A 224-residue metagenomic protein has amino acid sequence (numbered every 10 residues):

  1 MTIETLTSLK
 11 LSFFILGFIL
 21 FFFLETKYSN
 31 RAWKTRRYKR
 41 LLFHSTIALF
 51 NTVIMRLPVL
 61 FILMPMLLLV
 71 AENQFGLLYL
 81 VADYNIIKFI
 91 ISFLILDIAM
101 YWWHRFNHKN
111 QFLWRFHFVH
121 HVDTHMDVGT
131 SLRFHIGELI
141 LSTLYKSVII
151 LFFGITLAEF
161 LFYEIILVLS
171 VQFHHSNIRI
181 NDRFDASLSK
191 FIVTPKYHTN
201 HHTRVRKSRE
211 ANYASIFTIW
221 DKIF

Functional and structural regions predicted by a protein language model:
M1-L16: Hydrophobic transmembrane alpha-helical segments in integral membrane proteins
T2-I3, I19-F21, M55, V59: Terminal transmembrane helix and immediately flanking juxtamembrane interfaces of multi-pass membrane proteins
I3-T7, K34-K39, L78-N85, V119-H120: Helix-boundary and loop/linker segments of multi-pass membrane transporters
F13, G17-L20, A32-K34, M100 (+1 more regions): Early transmembrane hairpin module of multi-pass membrane proteins
F13-F23, L63-P65, H135: Hydrophobic core of alpha-helical transmembrane segments in multi-pass integral membrane proteins
F23-L42: Membrane-interface helix-loop junction between the first two transmembrane segments
L49-I62, L77-L78, A82-F224: Membrane-embedded catalytic scaffold of the fatty acid hydroxylase/desaturase
L67-L80: Membrane-interface helix termini and inter-helical loops of multi-pass transporters
